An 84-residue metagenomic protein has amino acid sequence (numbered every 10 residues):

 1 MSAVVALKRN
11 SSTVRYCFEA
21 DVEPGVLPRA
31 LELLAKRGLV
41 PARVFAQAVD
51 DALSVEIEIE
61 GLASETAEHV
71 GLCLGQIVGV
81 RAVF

Functional and structural regions predicted by a protein language model:
M1-F84: A conserved regulatory-domain signal marking ACT and ACT-like small-molecule sensing domains and adjacent regulatory
